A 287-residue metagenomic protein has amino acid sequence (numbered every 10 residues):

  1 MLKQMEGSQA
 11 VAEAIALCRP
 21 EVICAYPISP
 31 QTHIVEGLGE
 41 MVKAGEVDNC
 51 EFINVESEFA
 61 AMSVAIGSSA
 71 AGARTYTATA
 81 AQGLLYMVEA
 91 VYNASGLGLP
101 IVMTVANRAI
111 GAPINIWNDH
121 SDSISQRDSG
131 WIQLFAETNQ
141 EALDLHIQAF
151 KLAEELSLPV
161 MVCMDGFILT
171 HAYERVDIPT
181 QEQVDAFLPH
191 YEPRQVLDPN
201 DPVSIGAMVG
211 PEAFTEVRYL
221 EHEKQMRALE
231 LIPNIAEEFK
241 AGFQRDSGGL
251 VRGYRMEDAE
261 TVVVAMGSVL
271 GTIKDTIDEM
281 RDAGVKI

Functional and structural regions predicted by a protein language model:
M1-S125, G130, I147, G166: Thiamine diphosphate
E6-Q9, E238-T261, K274: Glycine-/acidic-rich phosphate or pyrophosphate-binding loops and their flanking alpha/beta elements
C50, V160-R252: Conformationally flexible catalytic loops at phosphate/diphosphate-handling active centers
M87, A112-P113, H171-Y173, T272-K274: Short helix/loop capping segments that flank catalytic or ligand/cofactor-binding pockets
W117-G166, Y191: Conserved thiamine diphosphate
T261-I277: Acidic/histidine-rich
I273-I287: Generic long, charged, amphipathic alpha-helical segments
